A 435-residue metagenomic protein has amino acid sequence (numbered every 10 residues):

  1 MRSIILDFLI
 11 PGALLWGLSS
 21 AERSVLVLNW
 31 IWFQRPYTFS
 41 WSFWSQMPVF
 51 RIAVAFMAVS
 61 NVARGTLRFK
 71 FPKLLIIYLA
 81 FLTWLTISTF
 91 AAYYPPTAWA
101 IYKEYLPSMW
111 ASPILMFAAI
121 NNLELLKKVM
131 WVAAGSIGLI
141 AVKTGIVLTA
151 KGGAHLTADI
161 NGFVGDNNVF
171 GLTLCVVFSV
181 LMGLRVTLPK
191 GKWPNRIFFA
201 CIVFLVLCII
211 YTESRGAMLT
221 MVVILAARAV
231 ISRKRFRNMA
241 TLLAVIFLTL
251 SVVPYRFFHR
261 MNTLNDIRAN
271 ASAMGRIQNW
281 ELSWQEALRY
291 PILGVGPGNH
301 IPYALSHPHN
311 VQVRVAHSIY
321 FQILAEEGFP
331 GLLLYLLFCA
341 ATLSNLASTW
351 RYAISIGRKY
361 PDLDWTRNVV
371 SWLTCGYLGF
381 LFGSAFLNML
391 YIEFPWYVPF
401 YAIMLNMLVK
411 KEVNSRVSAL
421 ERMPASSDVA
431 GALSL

Functional and structural regions predicted by a protein language model:
M1-I87, P96-T97, N121-W131, L184-R196 (+5 more regions): Transmembrane signal-anchor hairpin modules in multi-pass inner-membrane enzymes, especially those that act on
M1-S3, W44-R51, I101-E104, F163-C175 (+4 more regions): Membrane-interface micro-motifs in multi-pass membrane enzymes
F8-G17, L82-F90, P107, A111-S112 (+11 more regions): Alpha-helical transmembrane segments of multi-pass inner-membrane proteins
W30-W41, L324-E327, L363-L405: Membrane helix-loop boundary segments at the extracytoplasmic
Y37-S45, S88-Y93, P113-A119, A141-T149 (+4 more regions): Juxtamembrane membrane-interface segments at transmembrane alpha-helix termini
W41-W44, A91-A100, I210-Y211, A385-M389: Membrane-interface helix caps and helix-loop-helix hairpins in membrane proteins
L156-I160, L264-E281, Q285-E327, S348-R358 (+1 more regions): Long extracytoplasmic/lumenal interhelical loops at the membrane interface of multi-pass membrane proteins
R237, E327-Y377, Y401, M407: Hydrophobic transmembrane alpha-helices and their immediate junctions
